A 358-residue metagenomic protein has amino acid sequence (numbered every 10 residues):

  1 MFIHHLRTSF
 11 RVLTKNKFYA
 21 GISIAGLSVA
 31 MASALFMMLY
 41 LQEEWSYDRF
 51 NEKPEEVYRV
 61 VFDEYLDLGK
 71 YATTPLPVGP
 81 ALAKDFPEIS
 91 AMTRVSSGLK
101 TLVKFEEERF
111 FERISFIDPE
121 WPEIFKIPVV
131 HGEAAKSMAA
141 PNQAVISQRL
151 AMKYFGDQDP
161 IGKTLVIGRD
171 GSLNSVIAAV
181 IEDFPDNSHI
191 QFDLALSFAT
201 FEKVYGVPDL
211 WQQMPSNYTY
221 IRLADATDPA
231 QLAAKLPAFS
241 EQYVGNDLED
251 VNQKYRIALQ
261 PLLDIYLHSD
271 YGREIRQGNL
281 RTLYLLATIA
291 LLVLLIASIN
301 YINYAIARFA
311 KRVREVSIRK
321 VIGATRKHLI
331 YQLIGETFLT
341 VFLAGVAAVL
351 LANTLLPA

Functional and structural regions predicted by a protein language model:
M1-R11, K15-Y19, N51, S240-L292 (+2 more regions): Membrane-helix entry/capping segments
L6-F18, I22, G26, A297-T340: Intracellular coupling helices
V29-Y58, G79, L356-A358: Alpha-helical transmembrane segments
M31, T288-S298: Hydrophobic transmembrane alpha-helices
A32, F36-L39, A258, F338-A358: Small-residue-rich transmembrane alpha-helices
Y58-D63, P75-H131: Short amphipathic beta-strand/extended segments in non-transmembrane regions
D118-E133, A144-G278: Mid-to-C-terminal secondary-structure elements that act as membrane-proximal/extracytoplasmic interface segments
